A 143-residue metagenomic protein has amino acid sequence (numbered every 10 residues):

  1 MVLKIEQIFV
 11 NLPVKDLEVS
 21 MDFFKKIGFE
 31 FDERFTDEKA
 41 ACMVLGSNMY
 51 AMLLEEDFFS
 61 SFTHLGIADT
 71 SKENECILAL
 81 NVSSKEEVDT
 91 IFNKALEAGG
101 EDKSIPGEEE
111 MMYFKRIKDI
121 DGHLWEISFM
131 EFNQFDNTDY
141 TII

Functional and structural regions predicted by a protein language model:
M1-M21, I77-L80, M130-I143: N-terminal beta-strand motif that seeds the catalytic metal site of vicinal oxygen chelate
L3, F92-I143: Vicinal oxygen chelate
Q7-K15, M43-V44, L65-K94, Y113-K118: Vicinal oxygen chelate
N11-F59: Core segments of cupin and vicinal oxygen chelate
S20, F24, V88, A95: Hydrophobic pocket/interface hotspot
F35, L45-S47, V82, E109 (+1 more regions): Short loop/turn positions at the edges of beta-strands in beta-sheet-rich folds
Y50-A51, T70, D121-G122: Short, hinge-like loop/turn segments at secondary-structure boundaries
F59-G66, F135-T138: A short, acidic/glycine-rich surface segment
